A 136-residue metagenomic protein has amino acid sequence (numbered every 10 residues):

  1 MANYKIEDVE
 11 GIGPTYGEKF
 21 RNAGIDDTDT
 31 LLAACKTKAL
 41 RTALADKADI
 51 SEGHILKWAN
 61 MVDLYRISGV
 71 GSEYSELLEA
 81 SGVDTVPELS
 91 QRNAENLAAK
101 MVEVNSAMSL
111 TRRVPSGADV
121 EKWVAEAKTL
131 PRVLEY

Functional and structural regions predicted by a protein language model:
M1-Y136: C-terminal extensions
